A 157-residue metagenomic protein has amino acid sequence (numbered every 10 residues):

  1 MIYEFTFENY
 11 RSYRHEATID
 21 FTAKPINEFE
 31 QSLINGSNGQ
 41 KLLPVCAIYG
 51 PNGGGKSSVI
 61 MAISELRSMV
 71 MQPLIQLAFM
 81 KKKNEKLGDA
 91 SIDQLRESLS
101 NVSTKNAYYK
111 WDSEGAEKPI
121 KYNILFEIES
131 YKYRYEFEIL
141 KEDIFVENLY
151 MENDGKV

Functional and structural regions predicted by a protein language model:
M1-V157: P-loop NTPase switch/coupling surface
